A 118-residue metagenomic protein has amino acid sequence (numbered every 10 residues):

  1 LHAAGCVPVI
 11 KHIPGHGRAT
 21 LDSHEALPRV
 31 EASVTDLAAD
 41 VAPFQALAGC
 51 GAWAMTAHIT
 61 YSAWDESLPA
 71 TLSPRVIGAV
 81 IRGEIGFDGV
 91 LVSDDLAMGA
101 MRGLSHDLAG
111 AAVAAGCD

Functional and structural regions predicted by a protein language model:
L1-D118: Second-shell residues forming the walls of enzyme active-site clefts
